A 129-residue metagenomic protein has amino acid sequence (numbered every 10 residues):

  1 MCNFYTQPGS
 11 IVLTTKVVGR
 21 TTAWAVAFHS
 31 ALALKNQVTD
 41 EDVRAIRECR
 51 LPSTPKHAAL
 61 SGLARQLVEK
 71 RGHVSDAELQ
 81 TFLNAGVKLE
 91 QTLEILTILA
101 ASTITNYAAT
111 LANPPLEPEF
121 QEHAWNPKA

Functional and structural regions predicted by a protein language model:
M1-A129: Hydrophobic alpha-helical segments
